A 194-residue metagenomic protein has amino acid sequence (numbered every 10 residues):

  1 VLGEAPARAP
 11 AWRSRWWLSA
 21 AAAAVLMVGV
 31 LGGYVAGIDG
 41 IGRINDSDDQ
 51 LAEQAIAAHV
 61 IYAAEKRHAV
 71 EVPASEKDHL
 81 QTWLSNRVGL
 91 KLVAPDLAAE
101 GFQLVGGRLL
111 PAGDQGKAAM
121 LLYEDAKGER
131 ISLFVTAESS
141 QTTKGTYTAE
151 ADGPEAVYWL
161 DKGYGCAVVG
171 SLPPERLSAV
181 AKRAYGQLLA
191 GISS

Functional and structural regions predicted by a protein language model:
L2-A22: Membrane-interface anchoring determinants
R15-A20, V28-A118: Juxtamembrane extracytoplasmic segments of single-/few-pass membrane proteins
L80, E129, R176: Short phosphate-engaging motifs
L97, R108-P111, L121-Y123, T148-A149 (+1 more regions): Short acidic-hydrophobic surface loop/beta-edge motif
E100, K117-A119, E129, E155 (+1 more regions): Envelope-exposed proteins and targeting segments
K117-E138: A short acidic-to-branched-hydrophobic micro-motif
S140-S194: A short, solvent-exposed beta-edge/loop patch
